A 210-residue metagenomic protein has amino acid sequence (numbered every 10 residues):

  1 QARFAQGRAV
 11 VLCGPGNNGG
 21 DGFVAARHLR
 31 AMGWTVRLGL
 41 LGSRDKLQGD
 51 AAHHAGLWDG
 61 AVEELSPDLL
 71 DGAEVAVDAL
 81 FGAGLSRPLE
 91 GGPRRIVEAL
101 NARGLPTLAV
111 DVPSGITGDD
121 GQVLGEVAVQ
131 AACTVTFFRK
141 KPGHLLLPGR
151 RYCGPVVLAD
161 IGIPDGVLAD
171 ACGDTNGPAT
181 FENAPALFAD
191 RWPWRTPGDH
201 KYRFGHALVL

Functional and structural regions predicted by a protein language model:
Q1-G82, P88-V110: Nucleotide and nucleotide-moiety/phosphate-recognizing core
Q1-L41, Q48, A52, A131-C133 (+2 more regions): Small-residue (G/A/S/T)-rich helix-start motifs and N-terminal tracts that mark the onset
W58-E64, E90, G115-D119, L187-P193: Short gly/ser/thr-rich secondary-structure transition/capping motifs
E74-V75, L80-P178: Internal gly/pro-rich beta-alpha loop/helix module that stabilizes soluble enzyme cofactors or their anionic handles
